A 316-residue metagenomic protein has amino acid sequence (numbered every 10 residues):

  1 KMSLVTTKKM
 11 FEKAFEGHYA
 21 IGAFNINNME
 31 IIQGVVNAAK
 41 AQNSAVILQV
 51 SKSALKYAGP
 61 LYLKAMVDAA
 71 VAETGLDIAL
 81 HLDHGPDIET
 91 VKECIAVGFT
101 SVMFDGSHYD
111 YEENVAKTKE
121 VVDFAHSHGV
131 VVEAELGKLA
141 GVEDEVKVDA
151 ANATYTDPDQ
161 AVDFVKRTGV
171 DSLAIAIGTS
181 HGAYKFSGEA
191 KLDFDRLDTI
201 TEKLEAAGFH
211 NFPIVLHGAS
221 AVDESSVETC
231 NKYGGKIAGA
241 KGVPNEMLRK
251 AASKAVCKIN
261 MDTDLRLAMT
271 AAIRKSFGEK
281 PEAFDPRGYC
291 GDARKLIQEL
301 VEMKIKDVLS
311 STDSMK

Functional and structural regions predicted by a protein language model:
V5-K13, N28-A54, P60-D77, G85-P213 (+6 more regions): Alpha/beta enzyme core
T6-G22, A283-F284: Generic N-terminal amphipathic, Lys/Arg-enriched alpha-helix
L216-A221: Short catalytic/ligand-gating loop segments at beta-alpha or beta-beta junctions within enzyme catalytic domains
K232, V243-K316: C-terminal alpha-helical cap/extension of soluble enzyme domains
